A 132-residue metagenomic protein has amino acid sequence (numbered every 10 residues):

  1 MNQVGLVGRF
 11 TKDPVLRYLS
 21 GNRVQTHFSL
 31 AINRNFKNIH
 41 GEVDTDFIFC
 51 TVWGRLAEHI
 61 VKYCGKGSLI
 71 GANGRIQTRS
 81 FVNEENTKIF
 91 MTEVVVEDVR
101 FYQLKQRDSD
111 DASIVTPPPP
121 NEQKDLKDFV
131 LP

Functional and structural regions predicted by a protein language model:
M1, Y18-G21, V43, F101-P132: Acidic, gly/ser/pro-rich intrinsically disordered tails
V4-T45, S80, F90: Core FKBP-type peptidyl-prolyl cis-trans isomerase
G5-F10, L30, K66-T78, V96-V99: OB-fold and OB-like beta-barrel modules that bind single-stranded nucleic acids
D13, N33-N35, E97-R107: Activation segment
R17, K37-I39, H59, N83 (+1 more regions): Intrinsically disordered, low-complexity acidic/polar segments
W53-I89, K105: Beta-rich strand-turn-strand
E93: Short aromatic/basic micro-patch
